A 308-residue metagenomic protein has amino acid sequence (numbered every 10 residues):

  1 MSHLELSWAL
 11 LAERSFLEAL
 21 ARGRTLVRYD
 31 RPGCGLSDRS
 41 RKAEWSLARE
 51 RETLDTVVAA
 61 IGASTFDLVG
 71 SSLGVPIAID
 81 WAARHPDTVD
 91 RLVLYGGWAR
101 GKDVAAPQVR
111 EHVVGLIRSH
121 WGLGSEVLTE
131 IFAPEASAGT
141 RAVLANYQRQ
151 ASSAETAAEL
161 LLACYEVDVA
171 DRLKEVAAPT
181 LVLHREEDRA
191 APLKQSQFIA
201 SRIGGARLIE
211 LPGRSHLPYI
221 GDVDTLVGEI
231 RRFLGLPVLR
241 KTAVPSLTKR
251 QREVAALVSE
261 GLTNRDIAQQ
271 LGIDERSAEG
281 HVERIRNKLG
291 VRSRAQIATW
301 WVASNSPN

Functional and structural regions predicted by a protein language model:
M1-D38, R232: Conserved HGGG/HGGXW glycine-rich cap/lid loop of the alpha/beta-hydrolase fold
A48-F66: Conserved acidic catalytic loop of the alpha/beta-hydrolase fold
I79, A83-R84, V89-S119: Flexible "cap/lid" loop of the alpha/beta hydrolase fold
G122-V167, R172: Conserved alpha/beta-hydrolase catalytic His-Asp/Glu region
V176, V182-H184: Short beta-strand/loop motif that positions the catalytic acidic residue of the alpha/beta-hydrolase fold
R189-Q195: Conserved alpha/beta-hydrolase "acid-adjacent" motif
A206-S246: Catalytic active-site module of serine/aspartate enzymes centered on a nucleophile-bearing elbow/loop
R240-E283, N287-K288, Q296-N308: Helix-turn-helix DNA-binding segment
